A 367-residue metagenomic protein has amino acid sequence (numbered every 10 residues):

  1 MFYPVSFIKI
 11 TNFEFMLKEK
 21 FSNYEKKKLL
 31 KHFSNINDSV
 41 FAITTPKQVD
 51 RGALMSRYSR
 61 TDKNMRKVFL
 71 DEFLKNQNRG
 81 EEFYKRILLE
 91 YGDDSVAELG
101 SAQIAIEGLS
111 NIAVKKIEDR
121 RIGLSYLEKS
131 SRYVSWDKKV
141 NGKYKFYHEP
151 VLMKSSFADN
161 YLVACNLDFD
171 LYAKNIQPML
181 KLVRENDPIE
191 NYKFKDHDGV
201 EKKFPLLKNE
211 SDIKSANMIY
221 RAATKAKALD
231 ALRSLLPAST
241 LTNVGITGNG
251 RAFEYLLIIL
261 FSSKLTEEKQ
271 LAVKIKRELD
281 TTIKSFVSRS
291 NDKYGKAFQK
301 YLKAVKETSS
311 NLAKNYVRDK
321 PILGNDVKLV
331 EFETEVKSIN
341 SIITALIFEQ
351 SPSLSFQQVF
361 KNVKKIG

Functional and structural regions predicted by a protein language model:
F2-G367: A conserved ligand/cofactor-binding region detector
